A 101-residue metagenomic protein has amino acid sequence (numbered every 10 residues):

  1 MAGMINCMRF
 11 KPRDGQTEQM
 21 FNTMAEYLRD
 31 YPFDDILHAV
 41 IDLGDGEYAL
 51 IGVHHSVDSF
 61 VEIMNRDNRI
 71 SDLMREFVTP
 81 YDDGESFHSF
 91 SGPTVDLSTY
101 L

Functional and structural regions predicted by a protein language model:
G3-F10, A49-I51: Active-site-flanking beta-strand signature of metal-NTP-handling nucleotidyl enzymes and homologous cyclase-like
R9-N22: Short, surface-exposed ligand-recognition loops at beta-strand->loop->(often short) alpha-helix junctions that present
E18-M20, F60-E62, T99: Short acidic, gly/pro-rich beta-turn/loop elements at beta-sheet edges and active-site/ligand-binding grooves
E26-H38, V53-S89: An amphipathic, aromatic/His-enriched active-site/gating alpha helix that lines ligand/cofactor pockets
F90-L101: Short, low-order "capping/linker" segments at domain edges
